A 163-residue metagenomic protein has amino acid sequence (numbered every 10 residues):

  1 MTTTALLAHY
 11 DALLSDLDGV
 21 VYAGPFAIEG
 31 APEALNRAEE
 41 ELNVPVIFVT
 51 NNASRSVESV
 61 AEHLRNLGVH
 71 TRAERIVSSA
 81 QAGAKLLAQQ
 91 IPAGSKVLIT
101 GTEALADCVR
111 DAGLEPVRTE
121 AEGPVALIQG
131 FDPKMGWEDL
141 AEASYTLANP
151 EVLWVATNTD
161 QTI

Functional and structural regions predicted by a protein language model:
M1-L17, V21-I163: HAD-like aspartate-dependent phosphatase fold
